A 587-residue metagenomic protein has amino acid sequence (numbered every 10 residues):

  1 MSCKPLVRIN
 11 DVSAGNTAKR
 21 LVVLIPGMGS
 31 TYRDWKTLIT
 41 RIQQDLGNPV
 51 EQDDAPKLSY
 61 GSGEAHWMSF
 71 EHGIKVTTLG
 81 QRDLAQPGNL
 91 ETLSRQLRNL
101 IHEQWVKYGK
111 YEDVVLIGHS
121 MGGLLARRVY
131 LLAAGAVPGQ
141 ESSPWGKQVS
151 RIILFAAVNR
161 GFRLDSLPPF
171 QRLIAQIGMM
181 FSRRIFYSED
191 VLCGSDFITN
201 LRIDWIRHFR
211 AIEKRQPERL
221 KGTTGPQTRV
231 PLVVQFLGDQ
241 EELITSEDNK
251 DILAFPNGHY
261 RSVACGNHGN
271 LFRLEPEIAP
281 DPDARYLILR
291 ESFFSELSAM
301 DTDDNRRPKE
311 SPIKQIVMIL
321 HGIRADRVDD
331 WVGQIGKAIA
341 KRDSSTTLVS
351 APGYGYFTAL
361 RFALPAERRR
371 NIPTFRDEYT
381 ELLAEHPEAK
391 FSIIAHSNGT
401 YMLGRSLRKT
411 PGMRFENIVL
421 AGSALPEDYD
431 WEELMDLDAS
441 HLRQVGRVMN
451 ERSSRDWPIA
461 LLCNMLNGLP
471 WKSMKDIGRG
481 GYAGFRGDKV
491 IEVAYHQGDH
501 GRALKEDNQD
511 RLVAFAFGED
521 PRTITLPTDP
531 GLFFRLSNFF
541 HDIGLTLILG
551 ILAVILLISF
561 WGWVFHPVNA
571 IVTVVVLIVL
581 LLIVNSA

Functional and structural regions predicted by a protein language model:
S2-A18, D303-I313: Short beta-strand-to-loop junctions in surface cap/lid or active-site-entrance loops
T17-V114, K309-A389: Active-site catalytic motif of lipid deacylating hydrolases and related acyltransferases
I25-S30, H119, A157, G238 (+2 more regions): Glycine-rich His-Gly loop
K36, L124-L131, L403-R408: Short, hydrophobic alpha-helix immediately C-terminal to the catalytic nucleophile
S94-R95, V129-R306, R408-K409, N417-G544: Helical cap/lid subdomain of alpha/beta-hydrolase-fold lipid enzymes that gates access to the catalytic pocket
I117-G122, A126, A156, I394-G399 (+1 more regions): Gly/Ala-rich beta-loop-alpha elbow adjacent to hydrolase catalytic centers
I555-W561, I578-A587: Alpha-helical transmembrane segments
F560-I578: Hydrophobic alpha-helical transmembrane segments
